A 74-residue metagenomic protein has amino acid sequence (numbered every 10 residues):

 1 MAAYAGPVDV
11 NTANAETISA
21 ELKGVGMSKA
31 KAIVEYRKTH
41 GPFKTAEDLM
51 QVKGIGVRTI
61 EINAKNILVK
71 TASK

Functional and structural regions predicted by a protein language model:
M1-E21, M27-E35, I62, V69-K74: Long, highly charged, low-complexity intrinsically disordered interaction regions that mediate electrostatic DNA/RNA
A13, D48, G54: Residue-level recognition of oxygen-bearing side chains
L22, H40, V52: Acidic-histidine catalytic/liganding microenvironments
S28-K29, T39, K44-L49: Amphipathic, hydrophobic secondary-structure cores in small proteins
Y36, V52, N66: Short acidic/histidine-centered micro-motifs embedded in hydrophobic/aromatic stretches that mark compact functional
V57-E61, K65: Short glycine/proline-enriched turn or capping motifs at secondary-structure junctions
